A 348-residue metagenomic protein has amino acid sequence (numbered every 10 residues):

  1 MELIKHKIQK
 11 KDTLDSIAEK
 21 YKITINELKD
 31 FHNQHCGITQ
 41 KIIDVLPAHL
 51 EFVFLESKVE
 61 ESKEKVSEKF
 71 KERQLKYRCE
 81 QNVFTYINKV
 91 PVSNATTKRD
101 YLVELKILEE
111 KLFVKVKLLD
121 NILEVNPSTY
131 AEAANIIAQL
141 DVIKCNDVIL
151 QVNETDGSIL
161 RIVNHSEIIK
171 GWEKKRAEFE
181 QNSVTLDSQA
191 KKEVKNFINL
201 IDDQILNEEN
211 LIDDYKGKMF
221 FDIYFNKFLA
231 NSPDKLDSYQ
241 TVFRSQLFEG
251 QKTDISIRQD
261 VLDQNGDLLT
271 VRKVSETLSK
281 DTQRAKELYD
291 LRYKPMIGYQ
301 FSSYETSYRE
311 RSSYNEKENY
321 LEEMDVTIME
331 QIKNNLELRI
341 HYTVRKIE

Functional and structural regions predicted by a protein language model:
M1-I23: Primarily a LysM-type cell-wall glycan-binding module
E2-L3, E27-D30, S57-V152, K227-E348: Acidic, serine/threonine-rich low-complexity disordered tracts
K10, L46-H49, E318: Short, flexible surface segments
T13-L14, N121, N164: Secondary-structure junction/capping motif
T24-S62: Extracellular LysM carbohydrate-binding repeats and other cell-envelope/extracellular binding modules
A48-L50, N182, Y342-V344: Juxtamembrane/interface motifs at transmembrane-helix termini
Q151-V271: Acidic, serine/threonine- and glycine-rich low-complexity intrinsically disordered segments that serve as flexible
